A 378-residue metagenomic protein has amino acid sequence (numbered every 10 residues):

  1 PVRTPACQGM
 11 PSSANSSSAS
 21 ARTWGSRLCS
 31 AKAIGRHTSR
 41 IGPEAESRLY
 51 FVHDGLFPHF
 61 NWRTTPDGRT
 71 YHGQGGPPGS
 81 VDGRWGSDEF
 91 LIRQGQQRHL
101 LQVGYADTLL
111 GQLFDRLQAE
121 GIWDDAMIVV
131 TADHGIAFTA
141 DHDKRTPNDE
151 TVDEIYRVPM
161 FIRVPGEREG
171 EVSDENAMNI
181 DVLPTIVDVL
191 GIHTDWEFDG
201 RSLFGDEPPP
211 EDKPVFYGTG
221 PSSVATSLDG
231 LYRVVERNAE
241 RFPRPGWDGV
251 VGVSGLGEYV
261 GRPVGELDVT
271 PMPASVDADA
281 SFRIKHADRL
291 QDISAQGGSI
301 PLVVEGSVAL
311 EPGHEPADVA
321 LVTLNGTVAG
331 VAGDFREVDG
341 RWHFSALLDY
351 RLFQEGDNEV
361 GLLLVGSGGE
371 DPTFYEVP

Functional and structural regions predicted by a protein language model:
P1-L347, L352-E376: Catalytic domains that recognize anionic headgroups
